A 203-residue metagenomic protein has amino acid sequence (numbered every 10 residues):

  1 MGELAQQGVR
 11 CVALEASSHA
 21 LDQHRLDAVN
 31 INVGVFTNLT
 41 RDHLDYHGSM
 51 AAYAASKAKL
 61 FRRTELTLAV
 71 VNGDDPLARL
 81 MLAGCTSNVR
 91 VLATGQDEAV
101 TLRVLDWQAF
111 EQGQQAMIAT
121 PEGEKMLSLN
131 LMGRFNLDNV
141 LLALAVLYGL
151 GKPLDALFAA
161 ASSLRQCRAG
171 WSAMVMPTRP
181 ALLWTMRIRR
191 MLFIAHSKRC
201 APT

Functional and structural regions predicted by a protein language model:
M1-E3: Conserved alpha-helical scaffold flanking the Walker A/P-loop in AAA+ ATPase domains
Q6-L14, D22, I31-A181, P202: Acidic, Mg2+-coordinating active-site environments of NTP-dependent enzymes
A181-R187: Active-site-proximal beta-strand elements of phosphoester/diester hydrolases
R187-T203: AMP-binding/adenylate-forming catalytic core of the ANL superfamily
